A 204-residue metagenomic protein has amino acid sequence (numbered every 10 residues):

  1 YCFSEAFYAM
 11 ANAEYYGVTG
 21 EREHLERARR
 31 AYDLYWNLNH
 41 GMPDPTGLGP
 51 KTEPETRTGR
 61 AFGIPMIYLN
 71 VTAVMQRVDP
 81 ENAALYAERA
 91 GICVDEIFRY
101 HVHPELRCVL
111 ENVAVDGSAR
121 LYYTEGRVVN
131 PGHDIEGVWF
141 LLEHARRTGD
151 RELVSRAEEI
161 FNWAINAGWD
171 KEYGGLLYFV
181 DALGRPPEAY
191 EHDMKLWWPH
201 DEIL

Functional and structural regions predicted by a protein language model:
Y1-L204: Glycan-recognition and catalytic cores of secretory/periplasmic carbohydrate-active enzymes
